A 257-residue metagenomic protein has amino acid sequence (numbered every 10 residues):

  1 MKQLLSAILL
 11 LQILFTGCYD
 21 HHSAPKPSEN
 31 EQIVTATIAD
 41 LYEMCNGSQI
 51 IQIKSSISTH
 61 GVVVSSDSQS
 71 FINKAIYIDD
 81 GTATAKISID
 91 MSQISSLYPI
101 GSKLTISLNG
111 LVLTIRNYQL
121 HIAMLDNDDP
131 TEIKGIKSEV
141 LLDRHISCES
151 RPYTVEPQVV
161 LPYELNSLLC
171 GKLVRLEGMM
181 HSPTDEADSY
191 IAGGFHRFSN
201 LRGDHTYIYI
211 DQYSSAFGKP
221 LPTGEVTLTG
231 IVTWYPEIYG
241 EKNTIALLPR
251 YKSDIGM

Functional and structural regions predicted by a protein language model:
M1-K2, Y19: N-terminal hydrophobic targeting signals that begin at the initiator methionine
K2-L9: Sec-dependent signal peptide recognition, specifically the positively charged N-region followed immediately by
L9-L10, R151: Enrichment for repetitive, rod-forming helical segments
L14-G17: C-terminal motif of bacterial Sec signal peptides marking the signal peptidase cleavage site
Y19-N73, Y77-M257: OB-fold nucleic-acid-binding modules
